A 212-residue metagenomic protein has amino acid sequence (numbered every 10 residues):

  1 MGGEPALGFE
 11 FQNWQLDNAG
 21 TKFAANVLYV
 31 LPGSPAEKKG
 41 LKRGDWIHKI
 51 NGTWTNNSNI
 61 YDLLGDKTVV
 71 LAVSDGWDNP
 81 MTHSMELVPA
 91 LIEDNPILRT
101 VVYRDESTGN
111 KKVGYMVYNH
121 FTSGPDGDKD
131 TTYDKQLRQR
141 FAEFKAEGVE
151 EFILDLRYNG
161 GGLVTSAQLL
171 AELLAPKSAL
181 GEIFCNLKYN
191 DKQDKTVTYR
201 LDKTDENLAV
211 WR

Functional and structural regions predicted by a protein language model:
G2-E4, N18-T21, G40-K42, L63-G65 (+3 more regions): Extracellular/periplasmic catalytic domains that process cell-envelope and extracellular macromolecules
E4-N57, T122-S123: PDZ/PDZ-like domain segments forming the peptide/carboxylate-binding groove, activating on the N-terminal beta-strands
W14-L16, G33-P35, T53-T55, W77-D78 (+5 more regions): Solvent-exposed loop/turn segments at secondary-structure junctions within structured extracellular/periplasmic domains
A24, D134-F141, D155, A167-A171: Extracytoplasmic/secreted envelope proteins and their assembly/folding machinery, especially bacterial periplasmic
S34, G40, D126, D130-L137 (+1 more regions): Solvent-exposed, acidic/flexible segments
G44-N51, E143-G160: Short acidic catalytic loops
W54-V149: C-terminal, low-ordered peptide segments at domain boundaries
G161-R212: Gly/Ser/Thr-rich loop/hinge elements
